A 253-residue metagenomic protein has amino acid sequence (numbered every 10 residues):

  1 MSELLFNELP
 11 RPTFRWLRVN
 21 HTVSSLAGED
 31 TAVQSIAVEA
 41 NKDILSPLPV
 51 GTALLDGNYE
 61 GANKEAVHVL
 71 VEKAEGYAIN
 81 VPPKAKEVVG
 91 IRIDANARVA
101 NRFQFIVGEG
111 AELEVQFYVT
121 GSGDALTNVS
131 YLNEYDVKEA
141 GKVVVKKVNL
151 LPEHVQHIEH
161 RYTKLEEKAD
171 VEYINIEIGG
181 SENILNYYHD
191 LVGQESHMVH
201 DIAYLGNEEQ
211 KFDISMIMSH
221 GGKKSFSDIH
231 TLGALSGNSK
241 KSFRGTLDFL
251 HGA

Functional and structural regions predicted by a protein language model:
M1-A74: Long, low-complexity, mixed-charge
G61-A253: Conserved beta-strand/loop scaffold segments within soluble protein domains that form the structured core and edges
